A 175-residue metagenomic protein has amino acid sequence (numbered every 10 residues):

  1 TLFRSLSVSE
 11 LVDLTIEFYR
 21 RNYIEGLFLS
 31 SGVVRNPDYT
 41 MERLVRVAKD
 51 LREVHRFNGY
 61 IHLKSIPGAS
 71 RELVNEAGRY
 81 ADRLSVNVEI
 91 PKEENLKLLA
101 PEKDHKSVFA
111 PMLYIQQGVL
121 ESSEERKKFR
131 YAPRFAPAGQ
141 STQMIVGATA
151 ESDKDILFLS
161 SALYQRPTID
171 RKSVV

Functional and structural regions predicted by a protein language model:
T1-L2: Short, small-residue-biased leader/transition segments that mark boundaries at the very start of proteins
L6-I16, L113-Q116: Conserved alpha/beta core surface patches that mediate binding of polyanionic ligands
L14-V33: Short Fe-S-cluster ligation motifs
R35-V175: Conserved AdoMet/S-adenosylmethionine-binding subsite of the radical SAM
